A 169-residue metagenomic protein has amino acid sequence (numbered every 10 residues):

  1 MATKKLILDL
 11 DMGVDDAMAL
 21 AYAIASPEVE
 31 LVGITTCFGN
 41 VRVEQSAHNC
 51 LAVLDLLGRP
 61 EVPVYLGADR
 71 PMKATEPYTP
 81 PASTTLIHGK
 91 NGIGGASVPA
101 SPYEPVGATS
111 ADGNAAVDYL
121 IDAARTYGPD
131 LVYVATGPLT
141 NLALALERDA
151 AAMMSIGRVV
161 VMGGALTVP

Functional and structural regions predicted by a protein language model:
A2-A52, R59-P60, G95-P169: Active-site histidine-anchored catalytic micro-motif
V43-L54, A74-P77, A82: Metal-dependent catalytic neighborhoods of phosphoester/phosphodiester hydrolases
D55-G58, D69: Generic short alpha-helical segment signal, independent of protein family or function, capturing local helix propensity
Y65-A100: Surface-exposed loop and adjacent secondary-structure segments within mature catalytic domains
